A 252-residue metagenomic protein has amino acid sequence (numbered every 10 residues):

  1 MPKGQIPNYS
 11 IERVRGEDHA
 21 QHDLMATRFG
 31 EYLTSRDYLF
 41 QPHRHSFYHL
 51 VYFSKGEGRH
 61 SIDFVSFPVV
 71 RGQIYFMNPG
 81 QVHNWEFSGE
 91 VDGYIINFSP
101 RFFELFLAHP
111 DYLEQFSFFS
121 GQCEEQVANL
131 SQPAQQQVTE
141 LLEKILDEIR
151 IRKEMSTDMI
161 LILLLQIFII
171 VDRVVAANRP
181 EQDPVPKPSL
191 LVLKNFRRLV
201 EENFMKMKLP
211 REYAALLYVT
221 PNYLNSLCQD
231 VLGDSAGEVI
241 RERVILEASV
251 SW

Functional and structural regions predicted by a protein language model:
M1-S61, V65-F67: Generic protein-terminus/edge-of-domain signal
P2-Q21, E86-D147: A hydrophobic/aromatic-rich effector-binding and dimerization subdomain of bacterial HTH-type transcriptional regulators
R59-S61, M77, H83-S88: Short beta-strand His + acidic residue motifs that chelate non-heme Fe in jelly-roll/DSBH and cupin folds
F64-N78: Short acidic-glycine-tyrosine-enriched beta hairpin
P133-P180, L191: An amphipathic alpha-helical interaction segment
I149, V171-V175, V200, C228 (+1 more regions): Hydrophobic recognition helices of helix-based DNA-binding modules
L191-E238: DNA-binding recognition helix and immediately preceding turn/loop of helix-turn-helix/winged-helix domains
D230-W252: Terminal helix-turn-helix DNA-binding modules in bacterial transcription factors
